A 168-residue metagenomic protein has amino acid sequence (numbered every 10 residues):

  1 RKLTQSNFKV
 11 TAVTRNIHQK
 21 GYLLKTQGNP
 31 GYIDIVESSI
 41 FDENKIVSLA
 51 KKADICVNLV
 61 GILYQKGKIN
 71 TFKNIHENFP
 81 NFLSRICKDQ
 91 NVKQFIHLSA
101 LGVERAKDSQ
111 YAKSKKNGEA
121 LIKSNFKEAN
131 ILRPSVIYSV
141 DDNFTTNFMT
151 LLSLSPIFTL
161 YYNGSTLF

Functional and structural regions predicted by a protein language model:
R1-K9, V13: N-terminal Rossmann NAD(P)H-binding glycine-rich loop of SDR-like oxidoreductase domains
T4, K45, F158-L160: Conserved catalytic core of the tyrosine transesterase superfamily
K9-T11, I62, N70-N125, A129-I137: Conserved Rossmann-fold NAD(P)-dependent oxidoreductase catalytic core, especially the SDR/UDP-sugar
H18, Y22, T26-Q90, L101-R105: NAD(P)H-binding glycine-rich loop region in Rossmannoid oxidoreductase-like domains and their noncatalytic homologs
H18-G21, K116-E119, T145-T146: Short, surface-exposed alpha-helical segments at coil->helix boundaries
S135-D142, Y162-F168: Glycine-rich "substrate-gating" loop/helix at the edge of Rossmann-like oxidoreductase active sites
V140-L152: Rossmann-like NAD(P)H-binding beta-loop-alpha module
T150-F168: A conserved pocket-lining segment of Rossmann-fold NAD(P)-dependent short-chain dehydrogenase/reductase
